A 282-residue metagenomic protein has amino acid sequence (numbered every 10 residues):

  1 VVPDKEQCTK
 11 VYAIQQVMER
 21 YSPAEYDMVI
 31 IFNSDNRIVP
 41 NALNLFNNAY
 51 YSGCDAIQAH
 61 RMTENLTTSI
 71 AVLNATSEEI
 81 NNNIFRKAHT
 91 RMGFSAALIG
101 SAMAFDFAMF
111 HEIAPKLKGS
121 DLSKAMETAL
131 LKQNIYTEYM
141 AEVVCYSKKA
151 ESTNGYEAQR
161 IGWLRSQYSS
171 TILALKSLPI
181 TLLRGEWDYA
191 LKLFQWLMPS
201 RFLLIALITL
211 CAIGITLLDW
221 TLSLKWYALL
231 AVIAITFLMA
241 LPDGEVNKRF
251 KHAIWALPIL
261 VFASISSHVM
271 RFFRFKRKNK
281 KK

Functional and structural regions predicted by a protein language model:
P3, Q7-Y26, N41, L45-G119 (+4 more regions): Long helical/loop segments within the catalytic core of UDP-sugar-dependent glycosyltransferases, especially the large
A24-R37: Short beta-strand-to-loop acidic/aromatic patch adjacent to the donor-nucleotide binding site
S77-N83, E157-L178, L207, A263-R271: Catalytic core of nucleotide-sugar-dependent glycosyltransferases
G119-M126: Acidic donor-binding loop at a coil-to-helix junction in glycosyltransferase catalytic cores that engages
E127-Y146: Catalytic donor-sugar/metal-binding loop of nucleotide-sugar-dependent glycosyltransferases
K149-R165, R249-F250: Nucleotide-sugar-dependent glycosyltransferase catalytic core
L183-R201: Loop-to-transmembrane boundary segments
Q195-F275: Membrane-embedded multi-pass helical conduit in multi-pass membrane proteins, especially envelope-biosynthetic
